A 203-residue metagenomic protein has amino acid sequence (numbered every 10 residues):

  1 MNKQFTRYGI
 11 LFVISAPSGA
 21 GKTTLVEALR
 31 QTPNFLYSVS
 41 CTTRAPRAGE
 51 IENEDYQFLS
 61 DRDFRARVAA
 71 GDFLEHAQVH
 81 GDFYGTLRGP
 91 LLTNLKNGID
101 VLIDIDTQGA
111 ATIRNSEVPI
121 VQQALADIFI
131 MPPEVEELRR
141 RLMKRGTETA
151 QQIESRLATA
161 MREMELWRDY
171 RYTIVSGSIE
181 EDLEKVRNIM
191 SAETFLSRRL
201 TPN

Functional and structural regions predicted by a protein language model:
N2-F5, R140-M143, T147-E148, R162-N203: NTP-dependent small-molecule kinase module
L11-S15: Short hydrophobic/aromatic beta-strand immediately N-terminal to the Walker A/P-loop
A16, G21: Conserved glycine(s) of the Walker
T23-D72: N-terminal phosphate/diphosphate-binding loop that engages ATP/GTP or pyrophosphate donors across diverse enzyme folds
F35, V121-A126, R168-Y170: Short glycine-/polar-rich loops that comprise or flank the Walker A/P-loop and associated switch/sensor motifs
Q57-L59, G85, D104, T173: Short aromatic/basic micro-patch
D63-R65, A69-D72, T86-R145, M190: ATP-dependent NMP and nucleoside kinases share a basic, alpha-helical "lid"
L74-G81, R145-Q152: Flexible beta-alpha connector loops of hexameric P-loop NTPases
